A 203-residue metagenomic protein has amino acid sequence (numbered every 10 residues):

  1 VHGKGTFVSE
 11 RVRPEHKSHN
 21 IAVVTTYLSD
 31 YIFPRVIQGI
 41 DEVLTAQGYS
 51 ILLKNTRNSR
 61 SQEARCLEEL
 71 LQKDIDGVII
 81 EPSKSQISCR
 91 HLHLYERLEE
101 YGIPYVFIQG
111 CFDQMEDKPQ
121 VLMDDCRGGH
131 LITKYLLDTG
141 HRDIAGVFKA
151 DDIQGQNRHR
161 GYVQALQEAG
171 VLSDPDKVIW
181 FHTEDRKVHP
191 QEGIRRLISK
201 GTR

Functional and structural regions predicted by a protein language model:
V1-K17: N-terminal helix-turn-helix DNA-binding module of bacterial transcription factors
G3, T56, S83, G110-C111 (+1 more regions): Short, ordered loop/turn segments at secondary-structure junctions
T6, K54, P119: Flexible, nucleotide-binding loop/lid elements of kinase catalytic cores
T6, S29, S59, Q86 (+2 more regions): Surface-exposed, flexible loop/turn segments at secondary-structure boundaries
V12-G77, K84, V163, E168: Amphipathic helical "hinge" segments at domain boundaries
E42-S50, L71-D76, C89-R203: Bacterial carbohydrate/catabolite-sensing allosteric modules
